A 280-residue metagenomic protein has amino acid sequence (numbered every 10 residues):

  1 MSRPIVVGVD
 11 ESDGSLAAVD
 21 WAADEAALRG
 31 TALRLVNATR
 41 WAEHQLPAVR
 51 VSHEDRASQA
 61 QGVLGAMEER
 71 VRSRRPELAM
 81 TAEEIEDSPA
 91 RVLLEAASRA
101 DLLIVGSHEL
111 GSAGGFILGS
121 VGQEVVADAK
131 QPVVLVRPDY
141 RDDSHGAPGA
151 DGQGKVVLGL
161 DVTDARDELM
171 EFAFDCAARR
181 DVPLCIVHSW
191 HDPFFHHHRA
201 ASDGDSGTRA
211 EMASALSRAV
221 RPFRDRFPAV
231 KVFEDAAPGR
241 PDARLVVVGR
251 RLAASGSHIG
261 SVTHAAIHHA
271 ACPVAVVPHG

Functional and structural regions predicted by a protein language model:
M1, G14, E54, R70-L103 (+3 more regions): Structural beta-alpha unit
M1-R50, G152-D203, R224-R226, V232 (+1 more regions): Small/aliphatic-rich secondary-structure junction motif
L16, A27, L33-L35, A57-L64 (+5 more regions): Conserved N-terminal glycine/acidic-rich loop preference
D20, A27, W41-E43, V49-H53 (+3 more regions): N-terminal membrane-targeting/anchoring modules of bacterial envelope and secretion proteins
R34-V36, T81-I85, V134, C185-V187 (+2 more regions): General small-molecule cofactor/ligand-binding pocket signal
L93-A96, V125, G149, A266: Structural alpha-helical scaffold elements that stabilize or flank donor/cofactor-binding regions in carbohydrate
L102-G149: Hydrophobic alpha-helical segments and helix pairs
V105-E124, Q153, L245-H269, H279-G280: Glycine-rich, Arg-bearing micro-motifs that act as flexible, cationic patches
